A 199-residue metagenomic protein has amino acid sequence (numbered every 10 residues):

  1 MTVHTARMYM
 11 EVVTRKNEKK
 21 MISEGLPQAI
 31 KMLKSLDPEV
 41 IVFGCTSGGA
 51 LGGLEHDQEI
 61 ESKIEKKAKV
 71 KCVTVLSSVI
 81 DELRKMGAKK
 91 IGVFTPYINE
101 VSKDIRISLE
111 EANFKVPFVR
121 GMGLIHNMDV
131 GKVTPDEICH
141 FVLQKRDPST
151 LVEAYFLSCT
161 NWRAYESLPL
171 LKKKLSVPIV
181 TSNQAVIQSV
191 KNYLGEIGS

Functional and structural regions predicted by a protein language model:
M1-Q28, F94, E100-T134: N-terminal glycine-rich anion-binding loop in soluble enzyme alpha/beta folds
S23-L36, H140-V152: Short, well-structured alpha-helical segments in soluble
A29-V75: Glycine/small-residue-rich loop that forms an oxyanion/phosphate-binding "nest" at active or ligand-binding sites
E39-G44, G92-F94, V152-C159: Periplasmic-binding protein-like
F43, C72-L76, F118-V119, L157 (+1 more regions): General beta-strand structural signal in soluble alpha/beta enzymes
I60-N113: Hydrophobic, well-structured mid-protein blocks that either form specific transmembrane helices
L124-D129, I179-G198: Short, flexible loop segments at boundaries between secondary-structure elements
H140-K174, V186-I187: Hydrophobic alpha-helical
